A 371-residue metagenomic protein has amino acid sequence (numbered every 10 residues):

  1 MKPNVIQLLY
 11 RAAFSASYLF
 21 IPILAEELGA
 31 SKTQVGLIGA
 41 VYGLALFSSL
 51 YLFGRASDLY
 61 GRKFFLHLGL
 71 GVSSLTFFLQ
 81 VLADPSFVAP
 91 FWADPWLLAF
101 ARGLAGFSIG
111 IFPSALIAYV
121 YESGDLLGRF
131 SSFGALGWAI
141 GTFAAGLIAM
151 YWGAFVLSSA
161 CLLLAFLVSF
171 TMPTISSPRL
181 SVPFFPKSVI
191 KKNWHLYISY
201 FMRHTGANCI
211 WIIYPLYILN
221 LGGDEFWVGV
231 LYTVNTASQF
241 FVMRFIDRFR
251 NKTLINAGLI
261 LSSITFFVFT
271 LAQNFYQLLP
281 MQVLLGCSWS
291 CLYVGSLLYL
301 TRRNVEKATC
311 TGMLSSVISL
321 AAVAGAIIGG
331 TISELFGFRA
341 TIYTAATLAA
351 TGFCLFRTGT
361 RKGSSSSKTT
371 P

Functional and structural regions predicted by a protein language model:
M1-G43, N193-L231: Helix-loop boundary and gating motifs at the non-cytosolic
L8, F91-F112, F201, Q277-C291: Hydrophobic core of transmembrane alpha-helices in multi-pass small-molecule transporters, especially MFS/SLC-type
S48-P85: Conserved MFS/SLC helix-loop-helix module at the cytosolic interface between two early adjacent transmembrane helices
L50-G61, A149, F240-K252, S333-E334: Helix-to-loop junctions at the C-terminal end of transmembrane segments in multipass secondary transporters
G71-W92, L261-Q273: C-terminal ends and interior cores of transmembrane alpha-helices in multi-pass membrane transporters/permeases
A101-A135: Cytoplasmic helix-loop-helix junction between adjacent transmembrane helices in 12-TM secondary transporters
A154-T171, T341-R357: Symmetry-related core transmembrane helices of the 12-TM Major Facilitator Superfamily/SLC fold
A308-L335: A late C-terminal transmembrane helix in Major Facilitator Superfamily
